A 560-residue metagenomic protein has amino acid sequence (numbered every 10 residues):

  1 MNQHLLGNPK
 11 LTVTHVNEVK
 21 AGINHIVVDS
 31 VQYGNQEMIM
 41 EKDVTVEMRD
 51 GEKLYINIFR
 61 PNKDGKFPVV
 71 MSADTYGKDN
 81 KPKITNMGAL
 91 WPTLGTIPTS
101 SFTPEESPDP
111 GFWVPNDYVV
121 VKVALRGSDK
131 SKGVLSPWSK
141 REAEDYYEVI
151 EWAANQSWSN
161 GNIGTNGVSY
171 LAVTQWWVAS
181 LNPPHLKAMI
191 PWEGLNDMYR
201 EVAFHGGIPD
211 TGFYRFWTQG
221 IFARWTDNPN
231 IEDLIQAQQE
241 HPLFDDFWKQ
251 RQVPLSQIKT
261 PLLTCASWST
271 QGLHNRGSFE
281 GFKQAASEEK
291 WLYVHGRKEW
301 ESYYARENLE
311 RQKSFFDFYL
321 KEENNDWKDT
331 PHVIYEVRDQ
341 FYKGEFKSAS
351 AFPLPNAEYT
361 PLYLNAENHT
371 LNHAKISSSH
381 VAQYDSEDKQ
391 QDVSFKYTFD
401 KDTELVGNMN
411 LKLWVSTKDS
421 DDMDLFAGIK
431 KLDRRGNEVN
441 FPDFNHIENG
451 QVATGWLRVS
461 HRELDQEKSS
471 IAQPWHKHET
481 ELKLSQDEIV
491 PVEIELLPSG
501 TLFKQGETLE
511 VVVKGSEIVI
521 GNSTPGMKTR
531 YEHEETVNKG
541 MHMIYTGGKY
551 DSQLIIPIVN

Functional and structural regions predicted by a protein language model:
H4-T14, K20-I26, E41, N308-L309 (+1 more regions): Glycine/threonine-rich phosphate-binding loop and adjacent beta-strand/alpha-helix elements that clamp
H25-K328, H332-E336: Active-site-proximal cap/loop segments of hydrolase catalytic domains
